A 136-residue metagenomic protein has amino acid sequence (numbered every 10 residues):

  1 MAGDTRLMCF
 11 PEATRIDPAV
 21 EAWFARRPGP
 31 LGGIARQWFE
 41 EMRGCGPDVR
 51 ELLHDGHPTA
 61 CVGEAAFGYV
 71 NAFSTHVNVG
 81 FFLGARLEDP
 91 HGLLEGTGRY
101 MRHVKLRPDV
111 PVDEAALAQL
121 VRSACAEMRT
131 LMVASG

Functional and structural regions predicted by a protein language model:
M1-G136: Charge-dense, helix-prone N-terminal extensions
